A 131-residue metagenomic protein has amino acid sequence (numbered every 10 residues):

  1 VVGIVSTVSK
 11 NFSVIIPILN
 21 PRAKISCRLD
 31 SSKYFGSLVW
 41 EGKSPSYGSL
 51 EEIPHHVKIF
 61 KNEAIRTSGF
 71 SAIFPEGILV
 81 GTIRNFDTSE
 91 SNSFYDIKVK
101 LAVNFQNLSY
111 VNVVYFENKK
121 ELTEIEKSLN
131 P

Functional and structural regions predicted by a protein language model:
V1-P131: Extracytoplasmic/periplasmic terminal helices and flexible tails
